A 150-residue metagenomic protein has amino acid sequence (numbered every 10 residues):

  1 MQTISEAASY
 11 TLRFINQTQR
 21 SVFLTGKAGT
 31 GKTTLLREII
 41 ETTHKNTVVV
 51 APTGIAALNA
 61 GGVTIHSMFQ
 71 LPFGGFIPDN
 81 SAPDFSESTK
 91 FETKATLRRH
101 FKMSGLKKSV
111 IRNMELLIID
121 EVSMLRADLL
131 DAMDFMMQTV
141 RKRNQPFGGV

Functional and structural regions predicted by a protein language model:
M1-V150: Conserved ATP-binding/catalytic motifs of P-loop helicase motor domains
